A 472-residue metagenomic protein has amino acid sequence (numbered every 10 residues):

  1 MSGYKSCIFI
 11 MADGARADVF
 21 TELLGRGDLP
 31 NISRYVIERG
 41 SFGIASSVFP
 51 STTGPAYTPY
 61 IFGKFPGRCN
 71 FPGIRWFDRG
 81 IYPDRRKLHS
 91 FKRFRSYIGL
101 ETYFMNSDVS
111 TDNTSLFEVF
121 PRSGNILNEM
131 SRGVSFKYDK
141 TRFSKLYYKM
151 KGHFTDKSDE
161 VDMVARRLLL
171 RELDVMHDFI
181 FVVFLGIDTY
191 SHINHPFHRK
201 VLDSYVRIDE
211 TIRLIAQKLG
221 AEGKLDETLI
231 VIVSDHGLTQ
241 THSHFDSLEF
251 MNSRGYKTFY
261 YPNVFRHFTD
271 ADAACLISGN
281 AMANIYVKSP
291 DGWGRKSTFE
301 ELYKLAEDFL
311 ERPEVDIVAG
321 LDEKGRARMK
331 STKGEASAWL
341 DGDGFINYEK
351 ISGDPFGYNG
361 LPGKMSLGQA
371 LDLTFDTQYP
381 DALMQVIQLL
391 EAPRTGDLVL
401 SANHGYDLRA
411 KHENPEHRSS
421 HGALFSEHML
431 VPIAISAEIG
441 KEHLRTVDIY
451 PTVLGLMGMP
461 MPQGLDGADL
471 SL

Functional and structural regions predicted by a protein language model:
M1-S41, S51, L465: Active-site-proximal N-terminal segment of extracellular/periplasmic enzymes that hydrolyze or transfer
Y4-F20, Y35, Y60, D178-L185 (+7 more regions): Beta-strand elements within well-structured catalytic alpha/beta cores of enzymes that handle phosphate/sulfate esters
L23-G27, K140-R142, H195-R199, H244-M251 (+3 more regions): Short secondary-structure boundary/capping segments
G27, S46, P50-P55, I74-M105 (+2 more regions): Secreted, luminal/periplasmic, and some membrane-associated catalytic domains that remodel anionic oxygen-ester
S41-I61, L127-S135, D466-L470: Short, solvent-exposed turn/loop segments enriched in Gly/Ser/Thr/Pro and often Arg
Y57-R199, S204-R207, R326-R328, T332 (+3 more regions): His/Asp/Glu-rich, glycine-adjacent segments that coordinate divalent cations and/or stabilize oxyanion chemistry on
G255-K257, Y261-W293, R418-L456, S471: Substrate-binding rim/cap in mid-to-C-terminal beta-strand-loop elements of soluble/periplasmic
K296-T298, R409-N414, H443-R445: Short conserved micro-motifs at the rims of enzyme active sites and ligand-binding pockets
